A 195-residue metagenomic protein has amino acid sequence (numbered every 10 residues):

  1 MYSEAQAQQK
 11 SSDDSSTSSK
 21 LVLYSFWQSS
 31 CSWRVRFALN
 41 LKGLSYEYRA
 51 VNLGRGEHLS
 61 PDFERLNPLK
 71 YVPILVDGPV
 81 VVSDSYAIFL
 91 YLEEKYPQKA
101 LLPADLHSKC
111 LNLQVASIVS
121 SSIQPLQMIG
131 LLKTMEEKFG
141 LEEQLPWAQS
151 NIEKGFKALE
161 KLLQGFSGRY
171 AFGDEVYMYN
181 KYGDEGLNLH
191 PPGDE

Functional and structural regions predicted by a protein language model:
M1-P146, S150-E153, G165: GST-like domain detector, emphasizing the conserved glutathione-binding G-site in the N-terminal thioredoxin-like
S122, L126-G130, Y170-N188, G193-E195: GST superfamily/GST-like fold recognition
L159-F172: Hydrophobic alpha-helical bundle segments that form small-molecule/ligand-binding pockets
